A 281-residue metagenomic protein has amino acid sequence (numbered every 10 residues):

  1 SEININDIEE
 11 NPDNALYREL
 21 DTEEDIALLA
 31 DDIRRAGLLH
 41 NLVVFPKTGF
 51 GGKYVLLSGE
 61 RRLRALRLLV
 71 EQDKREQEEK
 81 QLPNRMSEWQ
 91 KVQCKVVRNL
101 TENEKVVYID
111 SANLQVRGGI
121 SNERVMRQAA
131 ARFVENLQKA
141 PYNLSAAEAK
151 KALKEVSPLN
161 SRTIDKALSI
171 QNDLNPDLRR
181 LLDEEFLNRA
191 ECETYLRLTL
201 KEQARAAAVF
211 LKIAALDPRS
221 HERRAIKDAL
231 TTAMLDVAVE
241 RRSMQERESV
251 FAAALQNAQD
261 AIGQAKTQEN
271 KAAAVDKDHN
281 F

Functional and structural regions predicted by a protein language model:
S1-K95: Short, charged/polar connector segments at secondary-structure boundaries
E9-D13, S111, F210-L211: Bateman (tandem CBS) regulatory domains
Y17-L20, A27, R64-D173: Amphipathic, charge-rich alpha-helical segments that serve as recognition/docking helices
G37, L42, Q138-P141, N175: Structural motif corresponding to the C-terminal cap of alpha-helices
L38-H40, Q115, Q203-A204: Glutamine-centric residue-chemistry signal
R132-N136, S161-N280: Amphipathic alpha-helical extensions and coiled-coil-like segments
